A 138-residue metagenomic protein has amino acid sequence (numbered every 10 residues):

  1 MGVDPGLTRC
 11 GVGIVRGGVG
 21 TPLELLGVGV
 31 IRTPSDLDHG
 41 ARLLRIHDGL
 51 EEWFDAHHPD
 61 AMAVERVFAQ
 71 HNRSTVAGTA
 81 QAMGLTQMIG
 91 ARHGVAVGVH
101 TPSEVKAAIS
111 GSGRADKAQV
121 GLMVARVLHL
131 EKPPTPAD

Functional and structural regions predicted by a protein language model:
M1-D138: Phosphate- and other anionic-substrate recognition elements at nucleic-acid/protein interfaces
